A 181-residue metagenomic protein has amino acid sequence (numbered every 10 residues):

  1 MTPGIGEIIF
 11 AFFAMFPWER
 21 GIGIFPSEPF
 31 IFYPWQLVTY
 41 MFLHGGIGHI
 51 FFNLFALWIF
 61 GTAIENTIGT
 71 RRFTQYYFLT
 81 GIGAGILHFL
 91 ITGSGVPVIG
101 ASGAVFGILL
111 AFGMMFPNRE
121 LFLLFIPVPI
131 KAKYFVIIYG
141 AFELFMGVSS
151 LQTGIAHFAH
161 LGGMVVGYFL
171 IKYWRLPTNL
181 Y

Functional and structural regions predicted by a protein language model:
M1-Y181: A detector for small-residue-rich transmembrane helices and their helix-helix packing motifs
